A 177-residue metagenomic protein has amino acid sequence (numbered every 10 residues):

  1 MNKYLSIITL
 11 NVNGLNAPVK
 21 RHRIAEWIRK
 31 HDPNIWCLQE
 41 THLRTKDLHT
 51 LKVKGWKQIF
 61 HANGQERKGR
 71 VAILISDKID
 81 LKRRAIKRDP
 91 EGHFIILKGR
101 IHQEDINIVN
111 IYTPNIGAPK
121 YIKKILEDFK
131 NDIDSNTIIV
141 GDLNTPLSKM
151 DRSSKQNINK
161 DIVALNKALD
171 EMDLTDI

Functional and structural regions predicted by a protein language model:
M1-I177: A shared catalytic/ligand-binding motif for oxyanion handling
